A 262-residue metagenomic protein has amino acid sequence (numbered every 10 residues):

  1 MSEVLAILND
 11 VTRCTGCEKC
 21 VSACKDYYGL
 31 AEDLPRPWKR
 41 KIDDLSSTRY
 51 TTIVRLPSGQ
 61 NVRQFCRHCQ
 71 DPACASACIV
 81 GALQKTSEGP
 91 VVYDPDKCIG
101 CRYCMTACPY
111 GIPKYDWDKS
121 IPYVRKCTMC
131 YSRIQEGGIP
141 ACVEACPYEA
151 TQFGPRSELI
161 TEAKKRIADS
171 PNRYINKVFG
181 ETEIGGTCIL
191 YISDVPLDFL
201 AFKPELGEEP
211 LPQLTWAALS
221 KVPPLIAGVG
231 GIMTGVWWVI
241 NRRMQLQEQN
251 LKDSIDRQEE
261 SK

Functional and structural regions predicted by a protein language model:
M1-K262: Non-ligating segments of multi-cofactor redox enzymes
